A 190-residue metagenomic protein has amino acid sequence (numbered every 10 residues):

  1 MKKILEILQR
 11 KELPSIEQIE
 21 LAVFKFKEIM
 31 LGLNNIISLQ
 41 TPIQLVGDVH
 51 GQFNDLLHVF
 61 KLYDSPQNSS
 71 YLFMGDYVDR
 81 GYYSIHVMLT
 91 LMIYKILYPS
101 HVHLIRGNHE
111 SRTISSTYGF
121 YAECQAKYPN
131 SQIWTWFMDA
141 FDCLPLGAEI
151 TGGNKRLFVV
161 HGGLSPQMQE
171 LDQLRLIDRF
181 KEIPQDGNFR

Functional and structural regions predicted by a protein language model:
M1-R190: Feature recognizes metal-dependent phosphohydrolase scaffolds
